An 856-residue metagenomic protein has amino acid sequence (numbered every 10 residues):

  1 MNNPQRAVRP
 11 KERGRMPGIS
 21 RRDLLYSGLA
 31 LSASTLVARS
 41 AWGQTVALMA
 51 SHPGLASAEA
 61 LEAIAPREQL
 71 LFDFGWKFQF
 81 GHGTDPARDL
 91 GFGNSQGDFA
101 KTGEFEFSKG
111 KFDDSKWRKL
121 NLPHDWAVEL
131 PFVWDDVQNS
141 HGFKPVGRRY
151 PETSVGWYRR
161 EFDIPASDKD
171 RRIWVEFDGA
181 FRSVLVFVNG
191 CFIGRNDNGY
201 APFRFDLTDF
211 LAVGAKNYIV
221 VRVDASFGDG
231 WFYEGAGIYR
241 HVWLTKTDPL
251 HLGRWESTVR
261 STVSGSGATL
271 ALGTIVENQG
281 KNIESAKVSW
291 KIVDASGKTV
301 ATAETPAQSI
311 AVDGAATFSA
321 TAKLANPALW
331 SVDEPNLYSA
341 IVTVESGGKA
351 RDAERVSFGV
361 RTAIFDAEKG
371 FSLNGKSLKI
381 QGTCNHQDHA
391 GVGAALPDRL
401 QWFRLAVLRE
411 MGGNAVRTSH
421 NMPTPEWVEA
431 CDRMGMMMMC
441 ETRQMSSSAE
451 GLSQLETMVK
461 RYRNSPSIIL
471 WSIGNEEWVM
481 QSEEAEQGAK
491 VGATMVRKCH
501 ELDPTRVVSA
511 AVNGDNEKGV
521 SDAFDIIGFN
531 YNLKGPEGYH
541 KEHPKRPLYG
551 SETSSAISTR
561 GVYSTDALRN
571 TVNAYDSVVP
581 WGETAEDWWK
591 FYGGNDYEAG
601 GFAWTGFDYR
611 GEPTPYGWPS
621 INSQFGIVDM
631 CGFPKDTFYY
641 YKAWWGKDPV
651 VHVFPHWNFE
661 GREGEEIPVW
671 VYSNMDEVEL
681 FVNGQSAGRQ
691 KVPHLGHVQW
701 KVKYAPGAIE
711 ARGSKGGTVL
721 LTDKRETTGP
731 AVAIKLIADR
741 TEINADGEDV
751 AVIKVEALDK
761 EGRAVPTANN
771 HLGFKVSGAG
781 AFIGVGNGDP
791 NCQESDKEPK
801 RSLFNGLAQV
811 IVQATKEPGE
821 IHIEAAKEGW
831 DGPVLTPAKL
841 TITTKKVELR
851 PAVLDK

Functional and structural regions predicted by a protein language model:
M1-I19, A30-A33: N-terminal secretory signal peptides
P17-Y26, L31-A60: N-terminal twin-arginine translocation
L48-E176, D229, G235-I238, L250 (+2 more regions): Extended carbohydrate-recognition surfaces in non-catalytic/accessory domains of CAZymes and lectin-like proteins
F74, L90, N94-F105, C191 (+5 more regions): Extended substrate-binding grooves/exosites of carbohydrate-active enzymes
E129, R148-W255, Q279-G280, V293 (+4 more regions): Accessory beta-strand-rich segments of carbohydrate-active enzymes
F143-V146, D197-G199, F205-L272, V276 (+13 more regions): An acidic-aromatic loop/edge-strand motif
L272-V276, V669-Y672, R712, E748-P766 (+2 more regions): Beta-strand-rich structural segments
F365, G646-P668, E679, T722 (+3 more regions): Short S/T/G/P-enriched beta-strand
